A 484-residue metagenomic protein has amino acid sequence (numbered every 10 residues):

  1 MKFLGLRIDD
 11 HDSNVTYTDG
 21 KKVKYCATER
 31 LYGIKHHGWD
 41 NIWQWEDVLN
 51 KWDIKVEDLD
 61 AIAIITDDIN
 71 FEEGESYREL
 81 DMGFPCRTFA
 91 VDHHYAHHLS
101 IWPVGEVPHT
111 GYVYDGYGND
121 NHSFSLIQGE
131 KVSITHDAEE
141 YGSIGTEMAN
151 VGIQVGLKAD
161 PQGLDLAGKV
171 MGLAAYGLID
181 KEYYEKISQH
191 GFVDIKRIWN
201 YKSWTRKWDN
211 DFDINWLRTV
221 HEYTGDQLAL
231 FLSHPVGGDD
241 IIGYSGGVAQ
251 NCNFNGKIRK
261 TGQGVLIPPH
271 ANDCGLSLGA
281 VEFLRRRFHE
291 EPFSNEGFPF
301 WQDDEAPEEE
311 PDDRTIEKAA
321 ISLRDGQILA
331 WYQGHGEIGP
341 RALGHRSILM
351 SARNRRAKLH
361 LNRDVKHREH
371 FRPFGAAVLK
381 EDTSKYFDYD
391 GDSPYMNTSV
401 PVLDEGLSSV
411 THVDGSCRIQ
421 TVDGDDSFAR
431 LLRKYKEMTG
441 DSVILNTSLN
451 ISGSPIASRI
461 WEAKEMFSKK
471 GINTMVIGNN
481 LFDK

Functional and structural regions predicted by a protein language model:
M1-L4: Extreme N-terminal starter segment of soluble prokaryotic enzymes
R7-I34, M82, C86-H98, P103-G172 (+3 more regions): Flexible beta->alpha loop and helix N-cap segments adjacent to enzyme active/binding sites
R30-D40, R218: Active-site pocket-shaping loop/turn-to-helix segments
Q44-D60, L232-D240: Phosphate/pyrophosphate-binding loops at sites that engage ATP/ADP/AMP, CoA/4′-phosphopantetheine, polyphosphate
N50-A90, S100-I101: Short beta-strand-loop/turn "lid" adjacent to the catalytic site in phosphate-handling enzymes
I69-F71, I241-K257: Glycine-rich phosphate-binding loops at beta-strand->alpha-helix junctions
G172, G177-T219: Active-site cores of enzymes that catalyze phosphoryl transfer or operate on phosphate-rich substrates
R218-I242: Phosphate/ATP-binding catalytic cores across multiple sugar-kinase/actin-like superfamilies, primarily ASKHA
